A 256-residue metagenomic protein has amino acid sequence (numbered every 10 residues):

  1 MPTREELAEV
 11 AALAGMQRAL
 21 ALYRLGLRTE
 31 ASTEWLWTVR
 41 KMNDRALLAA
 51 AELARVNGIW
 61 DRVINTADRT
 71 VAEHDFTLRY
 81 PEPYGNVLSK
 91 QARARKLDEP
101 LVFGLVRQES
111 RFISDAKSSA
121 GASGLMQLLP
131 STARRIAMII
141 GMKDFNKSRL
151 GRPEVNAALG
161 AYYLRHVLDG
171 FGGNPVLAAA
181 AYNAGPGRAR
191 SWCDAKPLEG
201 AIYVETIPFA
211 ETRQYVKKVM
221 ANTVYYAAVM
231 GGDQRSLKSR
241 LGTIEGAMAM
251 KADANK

Functional and structural regions predicted by a protein language model:
M1-E9, G15-R18, L25-K256: Catalytic glycan-binding domains that act on GlcNAc-containing polysaccharides
